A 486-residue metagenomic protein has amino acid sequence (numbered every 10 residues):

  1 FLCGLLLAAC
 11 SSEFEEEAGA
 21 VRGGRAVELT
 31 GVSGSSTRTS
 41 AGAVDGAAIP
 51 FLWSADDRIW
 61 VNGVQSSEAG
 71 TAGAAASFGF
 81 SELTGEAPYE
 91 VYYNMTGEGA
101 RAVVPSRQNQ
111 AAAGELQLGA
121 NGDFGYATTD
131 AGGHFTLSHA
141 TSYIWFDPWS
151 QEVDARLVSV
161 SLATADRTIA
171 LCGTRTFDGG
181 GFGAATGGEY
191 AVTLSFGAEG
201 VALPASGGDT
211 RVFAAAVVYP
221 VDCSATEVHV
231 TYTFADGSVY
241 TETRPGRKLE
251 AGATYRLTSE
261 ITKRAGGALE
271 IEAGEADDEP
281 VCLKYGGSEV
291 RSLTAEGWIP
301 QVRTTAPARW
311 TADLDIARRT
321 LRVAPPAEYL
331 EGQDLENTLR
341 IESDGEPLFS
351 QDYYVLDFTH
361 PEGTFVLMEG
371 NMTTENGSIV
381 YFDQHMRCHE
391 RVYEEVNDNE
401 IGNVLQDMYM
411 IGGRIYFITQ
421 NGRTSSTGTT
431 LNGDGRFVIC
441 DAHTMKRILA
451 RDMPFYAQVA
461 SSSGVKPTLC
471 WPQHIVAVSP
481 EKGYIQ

Functional and structural regions predicted by a protein language model:
F1-A8: Sec-dependent bacterial lipoprotein signal peptides
C10-G266, P326-P347, Y354-C388, E400-M410 (+3 more regions): Sec-type signal peptide cleavage vicinity
G267-A268, D277-T320: Surface-exposed binding patches on compact interaction domains or structured appendages
G370-E375, N421-L431: Short glycine/acidic-enriched loop and turn motifs that connect beta-strands
S378-V380, G435-V438: A short loop-to-beta-strand structural motif that recurs across blades of beta-propeller domains
D383-M386, D441-M445: Short loop/turn segments that connect beta-strands within beta-propeller blades
C388-N397, R447-F455: Beta-propeller fold detector
N399-M410, Y456-V478: Repeated scaffold domains used in trafficking and secretory/extracellular systems, primarily beta-propellers
